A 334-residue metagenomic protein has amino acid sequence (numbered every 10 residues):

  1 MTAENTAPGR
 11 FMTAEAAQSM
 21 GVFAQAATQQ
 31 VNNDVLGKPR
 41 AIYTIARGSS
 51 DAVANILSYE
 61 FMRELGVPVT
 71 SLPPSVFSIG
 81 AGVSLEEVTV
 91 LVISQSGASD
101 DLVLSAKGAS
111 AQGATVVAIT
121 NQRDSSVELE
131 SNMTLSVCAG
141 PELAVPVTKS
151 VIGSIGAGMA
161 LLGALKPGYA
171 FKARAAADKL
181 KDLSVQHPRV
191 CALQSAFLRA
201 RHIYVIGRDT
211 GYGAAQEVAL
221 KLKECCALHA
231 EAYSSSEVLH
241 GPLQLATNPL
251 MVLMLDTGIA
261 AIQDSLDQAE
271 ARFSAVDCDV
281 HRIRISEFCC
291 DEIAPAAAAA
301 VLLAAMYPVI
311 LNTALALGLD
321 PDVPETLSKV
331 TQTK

Functional and structural regions predicted by a protein language model:
T2, T28, N55, V88 (+9 more regions): Residue-level detector of functional hotspots within protein domains
T2, T6-E15, S131, T257-G258 (+1 more regions): Phosphate-moiety recognition in structured ligand-binding domains
T2-F11, R47, S58, V205: Proteins with a high burden of low-complexity, intrinsically disordered sequence enriched in S/T/G/P/A and R, requiring
A7, A52-V53, D100, P188 (+3 more regions): Residue-level recognition of alpha-helix initiation/capping sites
A7-R40, M133-V137, P141-M251, G318-K334: Active-site phosphate/pyrophosphate-binding segments
G9-M12, A52-L57, A215-E217, K221 (+1 more regions): Conserved phosphate/anionic-ligand binding catalytic regions in large, soluble enzymes, centered on
L36-D182, R208, L243, N248-E292 (+1 more regions): Glycine-rich phosphate-binding loops that contact phosphosugars or nucleotide phosphates
